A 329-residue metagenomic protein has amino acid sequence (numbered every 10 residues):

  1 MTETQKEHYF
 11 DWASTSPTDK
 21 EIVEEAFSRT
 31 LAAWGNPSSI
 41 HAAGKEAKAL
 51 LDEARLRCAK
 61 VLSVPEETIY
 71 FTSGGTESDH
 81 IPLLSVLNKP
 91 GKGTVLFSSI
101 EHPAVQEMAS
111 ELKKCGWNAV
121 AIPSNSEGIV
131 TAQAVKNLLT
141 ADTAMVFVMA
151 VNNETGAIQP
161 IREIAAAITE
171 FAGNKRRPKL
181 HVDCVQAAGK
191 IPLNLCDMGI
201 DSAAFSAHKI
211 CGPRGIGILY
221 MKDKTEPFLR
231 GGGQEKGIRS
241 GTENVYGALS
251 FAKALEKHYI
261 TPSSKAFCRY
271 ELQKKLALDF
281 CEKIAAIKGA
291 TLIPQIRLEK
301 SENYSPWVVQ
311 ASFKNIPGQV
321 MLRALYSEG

Functional and structural regions predicted by a protein language model:
M1-G329: Pyridoxal 5′-phosphate
